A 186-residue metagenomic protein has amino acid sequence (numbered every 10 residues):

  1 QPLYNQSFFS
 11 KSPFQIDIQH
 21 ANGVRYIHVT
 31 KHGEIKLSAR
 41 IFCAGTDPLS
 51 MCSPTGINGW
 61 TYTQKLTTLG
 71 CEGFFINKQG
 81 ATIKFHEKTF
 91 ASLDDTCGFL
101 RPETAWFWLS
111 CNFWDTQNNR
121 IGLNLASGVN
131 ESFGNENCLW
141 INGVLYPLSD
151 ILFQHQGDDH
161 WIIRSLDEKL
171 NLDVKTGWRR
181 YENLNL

Functional and structural regions predicted by a protein language model:
Q1-L186: Structured soluble/peripheral alpha/beta segments that form catalytic or ligand/cofactor-binding pockets
